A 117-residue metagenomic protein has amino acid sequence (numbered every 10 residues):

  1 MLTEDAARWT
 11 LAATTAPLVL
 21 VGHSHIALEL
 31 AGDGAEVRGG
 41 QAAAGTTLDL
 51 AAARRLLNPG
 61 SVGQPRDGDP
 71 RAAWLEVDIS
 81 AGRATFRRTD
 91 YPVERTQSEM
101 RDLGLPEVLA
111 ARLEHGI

Functional and structural regions predicted by a protein language model:
M1-V37, A43: Conserved catalytic scaffold of divalent metal-dependent phosphoesterases
G34-I117: Acidic, His/Gly-rich catalytic cores of divalent-metal-dependent hydrolytic chemistry
